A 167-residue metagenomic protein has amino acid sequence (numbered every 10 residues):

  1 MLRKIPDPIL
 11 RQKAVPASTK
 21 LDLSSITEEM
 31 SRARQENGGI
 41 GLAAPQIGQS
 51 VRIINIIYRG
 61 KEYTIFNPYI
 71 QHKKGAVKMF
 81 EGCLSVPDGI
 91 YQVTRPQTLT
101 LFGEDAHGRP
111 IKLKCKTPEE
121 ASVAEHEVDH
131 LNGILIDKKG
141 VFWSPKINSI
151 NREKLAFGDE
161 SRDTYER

Functional and structural regions predicted by a protein language model:
M1-R167: Positively charged
